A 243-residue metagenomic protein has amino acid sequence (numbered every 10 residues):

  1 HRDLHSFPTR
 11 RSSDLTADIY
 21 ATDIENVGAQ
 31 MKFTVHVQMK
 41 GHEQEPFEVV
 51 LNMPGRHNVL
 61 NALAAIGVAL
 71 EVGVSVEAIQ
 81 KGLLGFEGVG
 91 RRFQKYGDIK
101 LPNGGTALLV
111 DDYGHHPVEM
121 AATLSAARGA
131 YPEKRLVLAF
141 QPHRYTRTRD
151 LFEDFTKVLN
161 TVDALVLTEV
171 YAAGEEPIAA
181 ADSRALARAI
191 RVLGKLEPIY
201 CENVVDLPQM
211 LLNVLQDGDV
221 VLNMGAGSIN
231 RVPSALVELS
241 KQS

Functional and structural regions predicted by a protein language model:
H1-H5: Short, exposed "boundary/linker" segments that immediately precede the start of a downstream structural module
S6, R10-P46, G85, V89-K100: Extended acidic/charged loop-beta regions that coordinate divalent cations and stabilize anionic phosphate/carboxylate
R10-R11, V137, V166, I199 (+1 more regions): Hydrophobic/aromatic beta-strand patches that form the interior of the parallel beta-sheet core in alpha/beta enzyme
M31, T156-D217: C-terminal helical cap/extension that packs against the catalytic core of soluble nucleotide-cofactor enzymes
M39-A164: Nucleotide phosphate-binding/pyrophosphate-handling subdomain across enzymes that bind or process nucleotide phosphates
H115, P142-Y145, V170-A173, A226-I229: Short glycine-rich anion-binding loops that position phosphate/pyrophosphate groups of nucleotides and phosphorylated
A122, D150-F152, I178-A179, L212 (+1 more regions): Short amphipathic alpha-helical segments
D206-L239: A glycine-rich beta-strand to alpha-helix segment that forms a phosphate/ribose-binding loop at ligand/cofactor sites
